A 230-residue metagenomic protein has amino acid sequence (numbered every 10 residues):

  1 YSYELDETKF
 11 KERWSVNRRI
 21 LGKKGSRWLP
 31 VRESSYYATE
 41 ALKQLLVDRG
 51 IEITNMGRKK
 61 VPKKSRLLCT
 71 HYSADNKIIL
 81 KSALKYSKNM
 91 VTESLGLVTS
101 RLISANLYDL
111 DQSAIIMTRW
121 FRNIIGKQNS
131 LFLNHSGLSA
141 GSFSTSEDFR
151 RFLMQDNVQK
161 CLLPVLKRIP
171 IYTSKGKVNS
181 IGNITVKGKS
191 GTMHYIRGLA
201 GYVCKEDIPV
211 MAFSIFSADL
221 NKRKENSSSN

Functional and structural regions predicted by a protein language model:
Y1-K127: Conserved serine DD-peptidase/penicillin-binding transpeptidase domain and beta-lactam-recognizing active-site
G96-N230: Small-residue-rich helix-loop
